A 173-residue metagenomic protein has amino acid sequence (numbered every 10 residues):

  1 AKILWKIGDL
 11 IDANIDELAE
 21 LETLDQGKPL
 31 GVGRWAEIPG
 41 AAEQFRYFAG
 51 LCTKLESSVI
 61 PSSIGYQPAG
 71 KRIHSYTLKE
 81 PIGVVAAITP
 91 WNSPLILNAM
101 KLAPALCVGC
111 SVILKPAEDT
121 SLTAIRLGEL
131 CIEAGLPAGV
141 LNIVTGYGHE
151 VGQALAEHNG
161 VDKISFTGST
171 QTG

Functional and structural regions predicted by a protein language model:
K2-N98, L102: N-terminal Rossmann NAD(P)-binding subdomain characteristic of aldehyde/semialdehyde dehydrogenases
E56-G173: Rossmann-like NAD(P) dinucleotide-binding subdomain of oxidoreductase/dehydrogenase enzymes
